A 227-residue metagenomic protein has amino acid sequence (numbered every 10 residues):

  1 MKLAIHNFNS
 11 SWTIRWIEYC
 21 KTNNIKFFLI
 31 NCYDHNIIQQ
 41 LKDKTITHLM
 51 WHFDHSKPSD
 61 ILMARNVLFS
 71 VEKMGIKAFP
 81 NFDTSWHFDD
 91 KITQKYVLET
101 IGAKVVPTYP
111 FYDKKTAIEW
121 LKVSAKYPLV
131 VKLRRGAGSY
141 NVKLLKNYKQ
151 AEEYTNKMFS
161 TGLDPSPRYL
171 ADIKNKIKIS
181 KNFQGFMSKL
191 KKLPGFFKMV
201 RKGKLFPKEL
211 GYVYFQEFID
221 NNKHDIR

Functional and structural regions predicted by a protein language model:
M1-A4: Extreme N-terminal starter segment of soluble prokaryotic enzymes
F8-Y112, T116-E119: Conserved N-proximal alpha/beta basic substrate-recognition cap immediately N-terminal to, or forming the N-lobe
D54, R134, F218-I219: Anionic group-transfer/hydrolysis microenvironments
A78-F79, V106, V130, Y214-Q216: Structural detector of well-ordered beta-strand residues that form the stable sheet scaffold of enzyme domains
D83, Y109, K143, Q216-E217: Glycine- and other small-residue-rich loops at beta-strand/loop junctions that grip anionic moieties
H87, A137, N221-N222: Short glycine/serine/proline-enriched coil/turn segments at secondary-structure junctions
V97-T155: Hydrophobic alpha-helical segments and helix pairs
K146-R227: Phosphate-binding site of ATP-dependent enzymes
